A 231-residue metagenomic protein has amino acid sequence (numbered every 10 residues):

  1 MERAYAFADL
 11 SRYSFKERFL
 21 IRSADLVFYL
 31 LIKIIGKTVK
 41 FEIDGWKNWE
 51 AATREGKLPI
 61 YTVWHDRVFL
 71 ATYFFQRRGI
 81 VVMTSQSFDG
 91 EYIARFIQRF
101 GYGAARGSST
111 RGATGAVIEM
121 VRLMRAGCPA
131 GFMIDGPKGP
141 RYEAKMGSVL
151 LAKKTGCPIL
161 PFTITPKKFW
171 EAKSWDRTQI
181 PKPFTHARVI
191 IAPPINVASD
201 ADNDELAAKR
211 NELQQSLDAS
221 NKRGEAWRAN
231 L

Functional and structural regions predicted by a protein language model:
M1-I34, R99, G115-L231: Non-catalytic C-terminal accessory region of glycerolipid acyltransferases and related lyso-lipid remodeling enzymes
S11-F15, I32-G36, E55-I60, V82-S85 (+1 more regions): Short acidic/polar alpha-helix capping motifs at helix-coil junctions
K33-L58, H65-L70: A short, well-structured juxtamembrane/interface segment
E42, T110-T114, R141: A conditional alpha-helix N-cap/helix-loop micro-motif detector
E42-D44, A105, I190: General small-molecule cofactor/ligand-binding pocket signal
I43-G45, V63, T84, P193 (+1 more regions): Pocket-edge structural micro-motifs
K57-R111, T155, E171: Catalytic core of membrane glycerolipid acyltransferases/transacylases, capturing the structured, soluble-facing
